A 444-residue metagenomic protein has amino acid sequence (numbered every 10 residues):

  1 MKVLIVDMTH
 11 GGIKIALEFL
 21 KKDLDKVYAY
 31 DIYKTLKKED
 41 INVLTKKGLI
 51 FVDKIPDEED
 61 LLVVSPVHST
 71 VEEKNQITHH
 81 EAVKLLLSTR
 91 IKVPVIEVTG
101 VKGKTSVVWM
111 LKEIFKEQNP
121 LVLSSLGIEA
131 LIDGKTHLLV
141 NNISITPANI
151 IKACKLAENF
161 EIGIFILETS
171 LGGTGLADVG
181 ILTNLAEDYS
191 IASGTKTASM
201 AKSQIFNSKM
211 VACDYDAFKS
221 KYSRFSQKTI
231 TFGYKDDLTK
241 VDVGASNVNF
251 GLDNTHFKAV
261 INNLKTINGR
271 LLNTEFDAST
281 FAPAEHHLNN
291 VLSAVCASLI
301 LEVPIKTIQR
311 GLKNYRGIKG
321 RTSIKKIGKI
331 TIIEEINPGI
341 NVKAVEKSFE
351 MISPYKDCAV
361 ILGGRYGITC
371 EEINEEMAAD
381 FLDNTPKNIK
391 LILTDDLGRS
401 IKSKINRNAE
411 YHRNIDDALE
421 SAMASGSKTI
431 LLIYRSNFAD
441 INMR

Functional and structural regions predicted by a protein language model:
M1-E97, D416-E420: Short, basic phosphate-binding NTP loop
M1-L36, L62, V303-P304, R310-K313 (+1 more regions): ATP-dependent carboxylate-amine ligase
K34-I41, D57, H68-E73, A130 (+5 more regions): Short, charged/polar "capping" segments at the starts of alpha-helices and the immediately preceding loops
E39-D53, D60-L62, E73-A82, V93 (+6 more regions): Active-site regions of enzymes building and remodeling cell-envelope glycoconjugates
K84-A130: Walker A (P-loop) phosphate-binding motif
M110-E161, G172-G173, T183-Y189, K240: Active-site phosphate/ATP/adenylate-binding loop shared across adenylate-forming ligases
I145, N149-F225: Flexible active-site lid/hinge loop adjacent to a nucleotide/diphosphate and Mg2+-phosphate binding pocket
T195, I230-V345: Adenine nucleotide phosphate-binding catalytic loops in nucleotide-utilizing enzymes
